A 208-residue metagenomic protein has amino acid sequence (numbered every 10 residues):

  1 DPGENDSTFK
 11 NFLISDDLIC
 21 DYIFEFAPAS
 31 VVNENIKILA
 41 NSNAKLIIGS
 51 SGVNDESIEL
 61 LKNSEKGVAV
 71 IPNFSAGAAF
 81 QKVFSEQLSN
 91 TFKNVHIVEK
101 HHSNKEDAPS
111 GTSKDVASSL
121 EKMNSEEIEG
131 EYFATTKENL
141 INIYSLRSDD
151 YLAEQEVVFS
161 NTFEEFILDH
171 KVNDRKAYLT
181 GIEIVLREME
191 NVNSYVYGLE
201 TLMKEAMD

Functional and structural regions predicted by a protein language model:
D1-C20, S30, K93-D208: C-terminal substrate-binding/catalytic lobe of Rossmann-fold NAD(P)-dependent oxidoreductases
I23-F24, I47: N-terminal Rossmann-like NAD(P) cofactor-binding module of classical short-chain dehydrogenase/reductase
F24, A76, K100: Single, functionally critical "micro-switch" positions that shape active/binding sites and transmembrane helices
A27: Conserved NAD(P)H cofactor-binding loop of Rossmann-fold oxidoreductase domains
S30-K37, G49-L88: Rossmann-fold NAD(P)-binding glycine/threonine-rich loop
